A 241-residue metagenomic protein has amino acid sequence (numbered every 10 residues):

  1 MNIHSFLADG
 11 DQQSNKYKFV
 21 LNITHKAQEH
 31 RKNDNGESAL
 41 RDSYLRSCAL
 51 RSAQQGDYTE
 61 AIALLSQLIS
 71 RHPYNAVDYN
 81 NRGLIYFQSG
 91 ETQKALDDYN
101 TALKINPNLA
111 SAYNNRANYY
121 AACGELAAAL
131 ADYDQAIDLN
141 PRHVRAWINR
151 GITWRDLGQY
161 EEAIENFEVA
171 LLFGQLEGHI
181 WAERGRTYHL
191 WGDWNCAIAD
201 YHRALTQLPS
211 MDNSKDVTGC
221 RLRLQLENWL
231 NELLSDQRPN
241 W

Functional and structural regions predicted by a protein language model:
N2-G10, N22, I198-W241: Terminal, low-structured helical/coil segments at or just beyond the last alpha-helical repeat
A27-Y44: TPR-adjacent "capping" and linker segments in tetratricopeptide-repeat scaffold/adaptor proteins
R46, R51, L64-Q67, R71: Short, contiguous, helix-prone interaction/anchoring segments in small proteins
R46-Q54, V77-Q88, D97, A110-A122 (+3 more regions): Conserved alpha-helical positions within TPR/SEL1-like repeat arrays
Q55-A63, S89-T101, C123-Q135, L157-V169 (+1 more regions): Structural signature of tandem alpha-helical TPR/SEL1-like repeats, specifically the intra-repeat loop/turn
R145-R221: Ankyrin-repeat and related helical/solenoid repeat scaffolds used for protein-protein interactions
